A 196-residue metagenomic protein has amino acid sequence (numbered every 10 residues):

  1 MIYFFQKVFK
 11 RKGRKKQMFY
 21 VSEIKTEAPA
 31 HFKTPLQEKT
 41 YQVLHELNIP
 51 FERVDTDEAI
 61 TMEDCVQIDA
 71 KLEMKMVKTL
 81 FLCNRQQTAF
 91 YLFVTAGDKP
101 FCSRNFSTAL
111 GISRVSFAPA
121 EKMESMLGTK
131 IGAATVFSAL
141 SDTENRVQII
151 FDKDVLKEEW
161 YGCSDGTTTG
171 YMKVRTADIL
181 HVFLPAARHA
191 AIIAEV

Functional and structural regions predicted by a protein language model:
I2-V196: Extended, low-hydrophobicity, polar/charged segments
